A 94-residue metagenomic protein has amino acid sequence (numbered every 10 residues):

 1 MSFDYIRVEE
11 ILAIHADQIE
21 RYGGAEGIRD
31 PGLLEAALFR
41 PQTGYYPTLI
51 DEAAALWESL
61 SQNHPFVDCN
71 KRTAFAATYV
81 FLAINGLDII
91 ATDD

Functional and structural regions predicted by a protein language model:
M1-D94: FIC/Doc superfamily catalytic core
